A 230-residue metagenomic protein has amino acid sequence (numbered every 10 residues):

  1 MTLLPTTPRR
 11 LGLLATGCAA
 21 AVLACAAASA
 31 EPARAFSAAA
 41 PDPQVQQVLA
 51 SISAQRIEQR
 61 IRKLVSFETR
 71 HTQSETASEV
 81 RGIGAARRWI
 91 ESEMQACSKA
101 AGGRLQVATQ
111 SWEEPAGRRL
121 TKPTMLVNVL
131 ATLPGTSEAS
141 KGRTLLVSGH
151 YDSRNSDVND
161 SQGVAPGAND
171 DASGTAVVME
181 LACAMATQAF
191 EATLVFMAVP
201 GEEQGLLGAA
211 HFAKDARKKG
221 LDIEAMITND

Functional and structural regions predicted by a protein language model:
M1-R9: N-terminal secretory signal peptides that target proteins for export/translocation
A15-A26: Bacterial N-terminal signal peptides
A40-V48, I52, R56-Q59, K63 (+7 more regions): Extracytoplasmic/secreted proteins, especially bacterial periplasmic and envelope-associated proteins
P43-I52, R70-I83, A116-L120, D160-D171 (+1 more regions): Second-shell loop/turn segments in exported
R56-P134: A non-catalytic alpha/beta surface segment that caps or lines the substrate-entry region of metallo-dependent hydrolase
I57-V65, Q106-T109, N128-T132, T144-S148 (+3 more regions): Structural recognition of the beta-strand scaffold that forms the well-ordered cores of secreted hydrolase catalytic
T69-T72, E113-G117, G135-E138, Y151-N155 (+1 more regions): Solvent-exposed loop/turn segments at secondary-structure junctions within structured extracellular/periplasmic domains
K122-V127, N155-D230: Acidic/histidine-rich catalytic neighborhood of metal-dependent amide-processing enzymes
